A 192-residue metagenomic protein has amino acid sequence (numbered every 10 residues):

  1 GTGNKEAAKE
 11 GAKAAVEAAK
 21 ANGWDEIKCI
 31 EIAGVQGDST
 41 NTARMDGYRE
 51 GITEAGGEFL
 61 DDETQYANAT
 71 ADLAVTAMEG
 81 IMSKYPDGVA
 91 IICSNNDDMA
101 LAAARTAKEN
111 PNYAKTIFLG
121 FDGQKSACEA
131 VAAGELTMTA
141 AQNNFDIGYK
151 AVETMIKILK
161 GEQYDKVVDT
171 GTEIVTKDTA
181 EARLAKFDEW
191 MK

Functional and structural regions predicted by a protein language model:
G1-I27, A71-V75, Q124-A127, Q142-K160: Hydrophobic alpha-helical segments within soluble ligand-binding/sensing domains
G1-K5, G34-D38, D62-A67, V89-A90: Second-shell loop/turn segments in exported
A7-G11, S39-F59, L73, A77 (+2 more regions): Short, solvent-exposed amphipathic alpha-helices that sit in or adjacent to ligand/effector-binding or catalytic
A19, I52, M82, A107-K108 (+1 more regions): Conserved hydrophobic residues forming the short capping helix/wall of the S-adenosyl-L-methionine
D25-K28, E54-L60, P86-A90, N112-I117 (+1 more regions): Loop/turn elements at helix/coil->beta-strand transitions in domains of secreted/extracellular proteins
K28-E31, R49-A71, G171: Short beta-strand elements in bilobed, periplasmic/extracellular small-molecule ligand-binding domains
I32-Q36, T40, E50, A55 (+1 more regions): Hinge/cleft segment of the Venus flytrap/periplasmic-binding protein
Y48, E63, A67-E129: Hydrophobic alpha-helical
